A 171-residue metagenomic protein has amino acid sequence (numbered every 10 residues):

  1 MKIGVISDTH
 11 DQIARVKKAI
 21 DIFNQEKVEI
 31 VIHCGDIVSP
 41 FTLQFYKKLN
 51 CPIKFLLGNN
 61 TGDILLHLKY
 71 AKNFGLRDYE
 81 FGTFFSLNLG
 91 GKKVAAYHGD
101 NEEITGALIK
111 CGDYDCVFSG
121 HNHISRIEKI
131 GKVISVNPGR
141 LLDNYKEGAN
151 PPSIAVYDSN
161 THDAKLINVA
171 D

Functional and structural regions predicted by a protein language model:
M1-G4, S86-A95, K129-S135, T161-L166: Beta-strand-turn-beta hairpins that frame and shape the catalytic cleft of phosphate-ester-processing enzymes
K2-N88: Core catalytic region of metal-dependent phosphoesterases/phosphodiesterases, especially metallo-beta-lactamase-like
D8, D36, G58, H98 (+2 more regions): Active-site glycine-centered loops adjacent to acidic/histidine catalytic or metal-binding residues that shape
I13, F23, D163-V169: N-terminal non-globular leader segments, chiefly Sec-dependent signal peptides
I30, V94, D115-C116: Short, Asp-centered acidic motifs that coordinate Mg2+ and/or phosphate in catalytic or ligand-binding sites
K54, D100-T161, L166-I167: Conserved beta-sheet core of the metallophosphoesterase superfamily
T61-G112, L142-K146: Active-site-proximal segments of metal-dependent phosphoesterases and phosphodiesterases across multiple
